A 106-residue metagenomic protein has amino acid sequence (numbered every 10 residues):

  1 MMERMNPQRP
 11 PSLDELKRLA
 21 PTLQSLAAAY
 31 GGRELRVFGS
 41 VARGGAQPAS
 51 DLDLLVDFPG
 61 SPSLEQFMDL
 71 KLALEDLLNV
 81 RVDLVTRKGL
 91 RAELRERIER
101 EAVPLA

Functional and structural regions predicted by a protein language model:
M1-L35: Helical scaffold of the NTase/Pol beta-like nucleotidyltransferase catalytic core
Q8-P10, L19, F58-G89: Metal-dependent nucleotidyltransferase catalytic core
Y30, Q47-D51, L77: Short connector loops at helix/strand junctions that flank enzyme active sites, especially segments positioning acidic
L35, L52-L54, V82: Conserved beta-strand core positions
G39, G44-S63: Catalytic metal-binding acidic patch
E93-R97: Short, charged recognition helix plus adjacent turn of helix-turn-helix-like nucleic-acid-binding domains
R100-A106: Short hydrophobic/aromatic patches at helix-to-coil boundaries
